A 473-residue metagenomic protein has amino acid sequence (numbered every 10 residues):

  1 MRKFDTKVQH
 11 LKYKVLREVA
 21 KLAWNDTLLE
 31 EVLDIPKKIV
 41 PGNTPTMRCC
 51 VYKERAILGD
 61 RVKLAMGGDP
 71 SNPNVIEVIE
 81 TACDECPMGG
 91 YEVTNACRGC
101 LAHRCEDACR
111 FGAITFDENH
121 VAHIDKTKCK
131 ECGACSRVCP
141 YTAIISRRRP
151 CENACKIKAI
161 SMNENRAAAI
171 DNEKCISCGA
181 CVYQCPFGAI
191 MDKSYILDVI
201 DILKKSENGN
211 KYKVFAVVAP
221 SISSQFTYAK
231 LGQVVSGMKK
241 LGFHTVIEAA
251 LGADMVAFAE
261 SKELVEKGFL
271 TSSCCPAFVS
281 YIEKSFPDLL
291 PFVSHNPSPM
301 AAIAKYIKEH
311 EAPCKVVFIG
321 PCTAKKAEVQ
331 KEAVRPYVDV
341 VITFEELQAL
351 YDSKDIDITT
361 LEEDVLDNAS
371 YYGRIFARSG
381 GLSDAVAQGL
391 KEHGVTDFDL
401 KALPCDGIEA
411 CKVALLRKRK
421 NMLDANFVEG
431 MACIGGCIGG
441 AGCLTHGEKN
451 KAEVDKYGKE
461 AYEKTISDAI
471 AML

Functional and structural regions predicted by a protein language model:
M1-G67, P186, D192-L473: Iron-sulfur-associated redox domains of electron-transfer enzymes in respiratory and anaerobic energy metabolism
G67-N74, C105-E106, F116: Small-residue-rich
D69-T94, F111-G112: N-terminal [4Fe-4S]-dependent radical SAM core
C86-E92, T115-H123, M162, A180 (+3 more regions): Gly-rich Lys/Arg/Thr-decorated short loops/hinges at beta-loop-alpha junctions or inter-strand turns that position
P87-G90, H103, G133, N210: Short flexible coil/turn linkers enriched for glycine and charged/polar residues that connect secondary-structure
A102-K126, A134-D171, I176, A180-I196 (+1 more regions): Iron-sulfur cluster-binding cysteine motifs and their immediate structural context in ferredoxin-like electron-transfer
